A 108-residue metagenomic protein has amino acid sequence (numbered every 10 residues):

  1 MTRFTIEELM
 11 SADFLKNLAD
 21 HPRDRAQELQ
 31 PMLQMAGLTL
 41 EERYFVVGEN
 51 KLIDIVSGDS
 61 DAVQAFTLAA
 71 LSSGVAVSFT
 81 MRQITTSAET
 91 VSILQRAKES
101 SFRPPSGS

Functional and structural regions predicted by a protein language model:
M1-M32, T39, G48-N50, G58 (+2 more regions): Short S/T/G/P-rich N-terminal loop/turn motif that feeds into the first structured element of a domain
P31-L33, L71-G74: Short, conserved catalytic or adaptor-binding loops enriched in Gly and charged residues
G37-R43, S78-T80: A short linear hydrophobic-aromatic micro-motif
V46-G48, S73: A generic structural micro-feature
A62-S73: Short amphipathic alpha-helices in soluble, non-transmembrane regions that often serve as interface/regulatory elements
G74-S87: Conserved short beta-strand edge segments in small beta-sheet-based binding/regulatory domains
